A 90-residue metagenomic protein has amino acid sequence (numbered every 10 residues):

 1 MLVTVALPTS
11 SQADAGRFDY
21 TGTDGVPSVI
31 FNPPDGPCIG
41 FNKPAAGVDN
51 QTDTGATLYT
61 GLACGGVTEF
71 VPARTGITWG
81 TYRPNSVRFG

Functional and structural regions predicted by a protein language model:
M1-G90: Compact beta-sheet-dominated domain cores in extracellular/mature segments
